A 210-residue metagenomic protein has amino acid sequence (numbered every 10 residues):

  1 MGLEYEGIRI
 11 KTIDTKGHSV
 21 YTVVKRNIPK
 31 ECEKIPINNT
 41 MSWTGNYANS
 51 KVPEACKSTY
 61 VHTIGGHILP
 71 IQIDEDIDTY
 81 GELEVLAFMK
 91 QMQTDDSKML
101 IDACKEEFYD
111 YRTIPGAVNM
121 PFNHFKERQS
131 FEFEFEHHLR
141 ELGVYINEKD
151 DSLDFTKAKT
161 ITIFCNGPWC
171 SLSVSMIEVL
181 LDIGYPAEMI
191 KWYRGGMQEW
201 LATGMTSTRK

Functional and structural regions predicted by a protein language model:
M1-Y111: Flexible, polar/low-complexity N-terminal or interdomain linker segments that lie immediately upstream of folded
Q72-K159, K210: Positively charged, proline/Ser/Thr-rich regional signature most characteristic of the Rhodanese/CDC25-like
K105-F108, H124-E127, G167-S171, G196-W200: Solvent-exposed loop/turn segments at secondary-structure junctions within structured extracellular/periplasmic domains
Y111-R112, L172-E178, A202-T203: A short acidic (Asp/Glu
L139-M197: Catalytic cysteine-centered active loop of the rhodanese-like fold, especially the PTP/DSP P-loop
T203-K210: Active-site neighborhoods of enzymes that stabilize oxyanions during catalysis
